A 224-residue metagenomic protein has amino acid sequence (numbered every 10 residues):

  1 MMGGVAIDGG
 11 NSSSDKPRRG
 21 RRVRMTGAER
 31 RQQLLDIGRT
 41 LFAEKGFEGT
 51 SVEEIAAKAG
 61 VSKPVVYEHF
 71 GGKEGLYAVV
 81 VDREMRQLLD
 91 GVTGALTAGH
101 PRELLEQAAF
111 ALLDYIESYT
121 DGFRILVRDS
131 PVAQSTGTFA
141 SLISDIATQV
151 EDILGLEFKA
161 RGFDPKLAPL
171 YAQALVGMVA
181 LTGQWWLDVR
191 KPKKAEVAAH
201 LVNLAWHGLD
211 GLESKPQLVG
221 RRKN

Functional and structural regions predicted by a protein language model:
M1-E29, P165, E213-N224: N-terminal intrinsically disordered/low-complexity leader segments
M2-G10, D164-W185, E196-G208: Hydrophobic alpha-helical segments that form the core of small-molecule binding pockets and/or dimer interfaces
R30-G38, I55, V80-E84, L88-G91 (+1 more regions): Generic hydrophobic, amphipathic alpha-helix propensity
Q33, I37, L41-G75, V79: Helix-turn-helix
E44-E48, Y119, R161: Short coil/turn segments at alpha/beta junctions that flank glycine-rich nucleotide-binding fingerprints
V79, T93-T120, A172-L175, A198: Hydrophobic alpha-helical connector segments
R86-L89, S135-K159, P169-A174, E196-A199 (+1 more regions): Amphipathic alpha-helical packing segments from all-alpha helical-bundle domains
Y115-G137, E151-G155, L181-D188: Amphipathic alpha-helical segments used for helix-helix packing
